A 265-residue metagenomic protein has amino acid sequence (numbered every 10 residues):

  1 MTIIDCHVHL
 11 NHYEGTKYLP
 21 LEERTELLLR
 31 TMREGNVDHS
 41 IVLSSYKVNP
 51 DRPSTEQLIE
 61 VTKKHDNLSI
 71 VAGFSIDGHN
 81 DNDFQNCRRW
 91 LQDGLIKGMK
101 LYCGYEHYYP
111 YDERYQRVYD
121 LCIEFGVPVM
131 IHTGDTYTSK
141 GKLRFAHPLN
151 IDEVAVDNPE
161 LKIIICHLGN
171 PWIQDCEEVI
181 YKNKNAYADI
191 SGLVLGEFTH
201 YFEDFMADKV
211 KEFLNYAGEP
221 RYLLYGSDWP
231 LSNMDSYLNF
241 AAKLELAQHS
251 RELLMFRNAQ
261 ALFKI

Functional and structural regions predicted by a protein language model:
M1-L10, L19-H39, G218-Y222, S232-I265: Mid-to-C-terminal alpha-helical segments outside catalytic/metal-binding sites
I3-C6, I41-S44, V71-G73, K100 (+3 more regions): Active-site neighborhood of phospho(di)ester-bond hydrolases with catalytic His/Asp-centered motifs
H7, M32, L58, M99 (+6 more regions): Conserved, mostly hydrophobic/aromatic
H7-Y13, H132, H167: Histidine-centered divalent metal-coordination motifs
L10-E23, T136-T138, E197-F198: Acidic/histidine-rich helix-loop elements that form or flank divalent-metal/phosphate-binding sites at the catalytic
D38-H39, N49-F145: Active-site gating/metal-coordination segments in enzymes
D51, W172-C176, M234-D235: Short, well-ordered alpha-helical microsegments
G94-G98, Y111-L224: Catalytic pocket-lining loop regions of alpha/beta-barrel enzymes, especially the amidohydrolase/enolase/GH5 lineages
